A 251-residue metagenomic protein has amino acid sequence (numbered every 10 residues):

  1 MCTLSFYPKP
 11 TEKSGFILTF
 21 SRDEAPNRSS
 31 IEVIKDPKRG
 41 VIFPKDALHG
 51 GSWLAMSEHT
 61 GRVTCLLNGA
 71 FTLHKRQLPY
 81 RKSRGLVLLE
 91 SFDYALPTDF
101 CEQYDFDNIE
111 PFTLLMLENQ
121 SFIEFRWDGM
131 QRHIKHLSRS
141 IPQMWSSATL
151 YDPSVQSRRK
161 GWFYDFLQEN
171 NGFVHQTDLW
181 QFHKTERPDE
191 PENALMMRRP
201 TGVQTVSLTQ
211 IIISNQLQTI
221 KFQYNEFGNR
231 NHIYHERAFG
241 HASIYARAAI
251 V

Functional and structural regions predicted by a protein language model:
M1-V251: N-terminal nucleophile
